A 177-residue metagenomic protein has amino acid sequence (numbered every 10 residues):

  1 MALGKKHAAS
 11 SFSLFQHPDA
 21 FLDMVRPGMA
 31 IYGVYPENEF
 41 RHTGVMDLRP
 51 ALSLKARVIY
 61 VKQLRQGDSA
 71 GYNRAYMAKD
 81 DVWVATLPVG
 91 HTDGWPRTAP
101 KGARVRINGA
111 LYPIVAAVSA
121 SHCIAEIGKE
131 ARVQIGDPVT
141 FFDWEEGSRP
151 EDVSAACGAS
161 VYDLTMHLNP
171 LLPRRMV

Functional and structural regions predicted by a protein language model:
M1-V177: Active-site anion/phosphate-binding pocket segments in diverse small-molecule metabolic enzymes
